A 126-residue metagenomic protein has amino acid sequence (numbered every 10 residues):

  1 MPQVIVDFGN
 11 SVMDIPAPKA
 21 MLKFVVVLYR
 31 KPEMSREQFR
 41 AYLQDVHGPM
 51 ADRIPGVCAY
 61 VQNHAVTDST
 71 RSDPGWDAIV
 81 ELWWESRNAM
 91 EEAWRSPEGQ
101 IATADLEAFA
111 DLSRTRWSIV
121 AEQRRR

Functional and structural regions predicted by a protein language model:
M1-R126: Macromolecular interaction modules
